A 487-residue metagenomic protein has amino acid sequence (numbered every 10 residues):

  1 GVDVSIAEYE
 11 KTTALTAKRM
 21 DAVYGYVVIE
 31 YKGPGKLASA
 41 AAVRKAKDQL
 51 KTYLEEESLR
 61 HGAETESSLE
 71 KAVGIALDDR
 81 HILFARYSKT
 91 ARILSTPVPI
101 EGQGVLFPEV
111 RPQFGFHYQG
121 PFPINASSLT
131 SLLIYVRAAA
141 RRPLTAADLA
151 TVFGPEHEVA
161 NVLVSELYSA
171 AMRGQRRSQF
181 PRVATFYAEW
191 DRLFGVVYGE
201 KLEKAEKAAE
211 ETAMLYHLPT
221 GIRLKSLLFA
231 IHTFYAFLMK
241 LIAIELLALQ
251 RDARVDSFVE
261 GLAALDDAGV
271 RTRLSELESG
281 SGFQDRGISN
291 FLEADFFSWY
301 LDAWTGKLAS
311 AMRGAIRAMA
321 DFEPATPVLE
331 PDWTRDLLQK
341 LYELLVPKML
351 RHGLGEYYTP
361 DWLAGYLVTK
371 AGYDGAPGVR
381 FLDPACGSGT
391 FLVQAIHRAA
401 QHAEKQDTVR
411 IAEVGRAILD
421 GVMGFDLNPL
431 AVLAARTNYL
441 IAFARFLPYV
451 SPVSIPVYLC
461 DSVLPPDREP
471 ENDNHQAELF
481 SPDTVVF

Functional and structural regions predicted by a protein language model:
G1-V73, H81-L94, L106: A short, conserved, highly charged catalytic patch centered on acidic carboxylates
V4-T13, L329, W333, L341-E343 (+1 more regions): SAM-dependent methyltransferase catalytic region
A17, A38-K45, S178, R182 (+10 more regions): Conserved aromatic-histidine-acidic binding/catalytic patches
A22, V28, D191-P219, T334-M349 (+1 more regions): Active-site-adjacent bridging/hinge elements
E57, H61-Q175, L274-S281: Mixed-charge intrinsically disordered linker/loop segments at interdomain junctions
E66-L69, D252-L265, P448-S454: Short, glycine/acidic-rich hinge or "gate" loops at secondary-structure transitions that mediate conformational
R142-A268: DNA-processing P-loop NTPase/helicase core
L247-L344: Long recognition/docking surfaces used for binding and targeting
